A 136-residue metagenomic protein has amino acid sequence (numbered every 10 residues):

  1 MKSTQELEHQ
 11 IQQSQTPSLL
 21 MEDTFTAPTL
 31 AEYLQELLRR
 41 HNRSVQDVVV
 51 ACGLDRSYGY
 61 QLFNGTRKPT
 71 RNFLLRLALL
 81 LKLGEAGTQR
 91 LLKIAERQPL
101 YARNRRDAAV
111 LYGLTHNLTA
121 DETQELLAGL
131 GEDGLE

Functional and structural regions predicted by a protein language model:
K2, E8, Q89-L118: Short, charged recognition helix plus adjacent turn of helix-turn-helix-like nucleic-acid-binding domains
Q10-S44, T123-L135: A short, Lys/Arg-rich alpha-helix, primarily the initiator
L38, V49, A78: The alpha-helix within a helix-turn-helix
S44-A51: Short alpha-helical "recognition helix" segments of helix-turn-helix
Q46, S57, A86: Key DNA-contact positions within bacterial/archaeal DNA-binding proteins
G53-P69, I94-E96: Recognition helix of helix-turn-helix/homeodomain-like DNA-binding domains that insert into the DNA major groove
T66-L80: Short, basic-rich loop-to-helix N-cap that marks the start of a DNA-contacting helix
L80-L81, R105-D133: Long, compositionally biased
